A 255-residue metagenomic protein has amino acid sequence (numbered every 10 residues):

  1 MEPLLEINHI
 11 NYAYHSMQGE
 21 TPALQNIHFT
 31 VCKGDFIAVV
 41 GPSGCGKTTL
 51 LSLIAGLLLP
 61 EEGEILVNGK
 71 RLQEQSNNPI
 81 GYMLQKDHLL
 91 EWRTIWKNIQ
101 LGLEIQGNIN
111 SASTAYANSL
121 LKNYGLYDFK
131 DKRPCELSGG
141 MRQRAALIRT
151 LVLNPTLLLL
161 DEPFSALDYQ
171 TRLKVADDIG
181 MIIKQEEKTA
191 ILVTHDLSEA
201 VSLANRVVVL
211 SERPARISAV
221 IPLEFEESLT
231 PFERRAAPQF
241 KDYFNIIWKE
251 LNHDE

Functional and structural regions predicted by a protein language model:
M1-L4, A13-N26: A short, flexible loop at the N-terminus of ABC-type nucleotide-binding domains that lies
V40-P42: The feature captures the beta-strand-to-loop junction immediately N-terminal to the Walker
A55: Helix-to-loop junction immediately C-terminal to a conserved catalytic motif
G63-Q75: Conserved ABC transporter NBD signature motif
R93-Q100: Short coil-to-helix segment of the ABC ATPase nucleotide-binding domain corresponding to the Q-loop/switch region
K132-C135, L153: Conserved signature/switch motifs of ABC ATPase nucleotide-binding domains
L158-D161: Catalytic Walker B motif of ABC-type/P-loop ATPase nucleotide-binding domains
